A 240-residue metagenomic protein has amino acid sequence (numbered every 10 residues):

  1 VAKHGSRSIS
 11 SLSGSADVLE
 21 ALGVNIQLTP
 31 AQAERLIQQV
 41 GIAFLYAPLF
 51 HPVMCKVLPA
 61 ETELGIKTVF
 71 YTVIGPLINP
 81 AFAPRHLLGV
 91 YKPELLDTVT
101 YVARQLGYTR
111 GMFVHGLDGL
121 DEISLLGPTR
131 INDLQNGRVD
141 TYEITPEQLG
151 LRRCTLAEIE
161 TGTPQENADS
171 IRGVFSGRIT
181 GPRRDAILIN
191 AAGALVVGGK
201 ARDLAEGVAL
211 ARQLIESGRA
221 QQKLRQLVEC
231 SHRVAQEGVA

Functional and structural regions predicted by a protein language model:
V1-V40: A glycine-rich phosphate/pyrophosphate-binding beta-strand-loop-alpha-helix module
E20-Q27, Q38-A240: Glycine-rich anion-binding loops and their surrounding alpha/beta cores
